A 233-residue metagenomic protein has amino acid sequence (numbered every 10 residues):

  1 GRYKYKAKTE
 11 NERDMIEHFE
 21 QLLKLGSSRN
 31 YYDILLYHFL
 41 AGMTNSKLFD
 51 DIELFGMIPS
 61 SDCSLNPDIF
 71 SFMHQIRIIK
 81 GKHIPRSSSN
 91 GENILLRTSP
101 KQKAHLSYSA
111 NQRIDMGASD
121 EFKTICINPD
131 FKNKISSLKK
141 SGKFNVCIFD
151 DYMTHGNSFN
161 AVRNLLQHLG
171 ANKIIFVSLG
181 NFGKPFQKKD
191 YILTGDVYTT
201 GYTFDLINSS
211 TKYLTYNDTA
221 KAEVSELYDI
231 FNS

Functional and structural regions predicted by a protein language model:
G1-L54, D62-C63, P100-K139, L227: Active-site-facing substrate-recognition patch
D51, G91, N145, N172-I175: Residues at the starts of beta-strands that form the adenosine-phosphate
M57-P59, T98, F149-D150, G156 (+1 more regions): Short His-Asn-centered micro-motif
S61, I94-P100, G180-G183: Short beta-alpha junction loops
L65-S71, K103, N157-A161, F186-K189: A short acidic (Asp/Glu
H83-Y108: Short connector loops at secondary-structure junctions
P129-H155, E223-S233: Mobile, glycine- and charge-enriched loop segments and immediately flanking short secondary-structure elements within
N160-S233: PRPP-dependent phosphoribosyltransferase catalytic core
